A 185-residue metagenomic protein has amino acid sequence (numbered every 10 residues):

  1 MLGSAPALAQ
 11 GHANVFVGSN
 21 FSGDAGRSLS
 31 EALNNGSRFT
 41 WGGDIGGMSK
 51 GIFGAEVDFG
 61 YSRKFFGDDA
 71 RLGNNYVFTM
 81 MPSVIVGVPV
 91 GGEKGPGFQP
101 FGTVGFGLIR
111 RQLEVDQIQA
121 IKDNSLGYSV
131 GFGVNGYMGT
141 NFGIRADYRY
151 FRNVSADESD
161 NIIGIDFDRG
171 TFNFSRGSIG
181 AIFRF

Functional and structural regions predicted by a protein language model:
M1-S4: Bacterial N-terminal signal peptides
P6-S49, F106, R110-L113, R176-R184: Short glycine/proline- and aromatic-enriched beta-strand/turn motifs that initiate or cap beta-hairpins
L8-V17, G73-V84, G143-R149: Conserved long hydrophobic alpha-helices within structured protein cores
V15-S19, V57-Y61, G102-L108, V134 (+1 more regions): Transmembrane beta-barrel strands of outer-membrane/channel proteins
A25-A32, F66-L72, R111-A120, A156-G164: Outer-membrane beta-barrel translocator domains and adjoining extracellular loop/strand segments of Gram-negative
N34-R38, S125, N135-G143, R149-S159 (+2 more regions): Subset of outer-membrane beta-barrel
D44-D116, D123-S125, T140, F172-F185: Gram-negative (and chloroplast) outer-membrane scaffold detector with strong preference for beta-barrel transmembrane
